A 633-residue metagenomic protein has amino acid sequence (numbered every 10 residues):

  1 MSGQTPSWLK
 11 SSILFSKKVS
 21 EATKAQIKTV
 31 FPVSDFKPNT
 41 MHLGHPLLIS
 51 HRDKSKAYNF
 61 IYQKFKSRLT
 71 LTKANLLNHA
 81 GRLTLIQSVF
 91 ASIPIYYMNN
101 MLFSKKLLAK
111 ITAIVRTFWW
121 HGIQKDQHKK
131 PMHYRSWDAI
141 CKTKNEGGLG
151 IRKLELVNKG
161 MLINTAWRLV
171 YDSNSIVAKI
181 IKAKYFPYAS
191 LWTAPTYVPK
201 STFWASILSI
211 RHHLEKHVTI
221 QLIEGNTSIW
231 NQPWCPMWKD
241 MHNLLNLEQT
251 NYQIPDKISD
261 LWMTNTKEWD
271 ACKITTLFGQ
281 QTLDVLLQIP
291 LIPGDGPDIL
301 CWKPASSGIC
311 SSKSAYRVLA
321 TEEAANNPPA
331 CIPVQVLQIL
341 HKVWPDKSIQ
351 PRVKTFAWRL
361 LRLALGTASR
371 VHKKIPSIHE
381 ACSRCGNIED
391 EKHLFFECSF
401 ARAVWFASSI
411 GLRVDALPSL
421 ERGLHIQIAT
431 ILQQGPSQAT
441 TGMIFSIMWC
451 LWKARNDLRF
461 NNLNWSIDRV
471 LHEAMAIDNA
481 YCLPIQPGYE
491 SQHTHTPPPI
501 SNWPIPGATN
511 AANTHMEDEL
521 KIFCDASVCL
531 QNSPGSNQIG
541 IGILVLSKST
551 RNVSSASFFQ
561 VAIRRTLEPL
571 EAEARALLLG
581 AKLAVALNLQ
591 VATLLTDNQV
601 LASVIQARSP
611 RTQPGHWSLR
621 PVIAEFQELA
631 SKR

Functional and structural regions predicted by a protein language model:
M1-L579, L583-T596, V600-R611, L619-R633: A helix-boundary/hinge signal
